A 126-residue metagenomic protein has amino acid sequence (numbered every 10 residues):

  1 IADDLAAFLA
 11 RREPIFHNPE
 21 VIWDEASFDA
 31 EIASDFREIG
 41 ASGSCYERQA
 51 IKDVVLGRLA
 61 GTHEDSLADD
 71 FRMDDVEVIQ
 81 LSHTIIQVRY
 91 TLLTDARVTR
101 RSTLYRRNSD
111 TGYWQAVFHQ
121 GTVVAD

Functional and structural regions predicted by a protein language model:
I1-S34: Short, low-complexity N-terminal intrinsically disordered segments enriched in polar/charged residues
D24-T84: A solvent-exposed, acidic/Ser-Thr-rich amphipathic alpha-helical stretch
I32, L92-T94, Q120: Short beta-strand segments enriched in hydrophobic/aromatic residues within well-folded beta-rich domains
F71-D74, Q87, R97-S102: Short, surface-exposed coil-to-beta transition loops
I85-I86, W114: Hydrophobic residues embedded in beta-strands of well-ordered beta-sheets
V98-D126: Short beta-strand edge/turn micro-motifs at domain boundaries
